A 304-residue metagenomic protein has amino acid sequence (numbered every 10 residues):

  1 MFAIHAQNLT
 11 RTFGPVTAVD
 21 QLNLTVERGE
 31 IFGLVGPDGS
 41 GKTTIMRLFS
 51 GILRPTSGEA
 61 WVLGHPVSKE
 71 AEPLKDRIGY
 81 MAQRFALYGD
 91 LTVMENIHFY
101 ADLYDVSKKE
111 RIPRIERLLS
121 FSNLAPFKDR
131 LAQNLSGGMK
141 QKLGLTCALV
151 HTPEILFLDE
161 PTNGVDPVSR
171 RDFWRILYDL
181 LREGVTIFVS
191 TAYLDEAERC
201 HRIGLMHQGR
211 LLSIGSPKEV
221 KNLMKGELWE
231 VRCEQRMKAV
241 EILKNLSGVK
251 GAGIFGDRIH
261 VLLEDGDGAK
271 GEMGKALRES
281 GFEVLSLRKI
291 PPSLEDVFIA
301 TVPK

Functional and structural regions predicted by a protein language model:
S50: Helix-to-loop junction immediately C-terminal to a conserved catalytic motif
G58-K69, P73-L74: Conserved ABC transporter NBD signature motif
D90, L131-L135: Conserved ABC ATPase signature
H98, D102, K109-F127: Conserved ABC ATPase "signature" region
L156-E160: Catalytic Walker B motif of ABC-type/P-loop ATPase nucleotide-binding domains
